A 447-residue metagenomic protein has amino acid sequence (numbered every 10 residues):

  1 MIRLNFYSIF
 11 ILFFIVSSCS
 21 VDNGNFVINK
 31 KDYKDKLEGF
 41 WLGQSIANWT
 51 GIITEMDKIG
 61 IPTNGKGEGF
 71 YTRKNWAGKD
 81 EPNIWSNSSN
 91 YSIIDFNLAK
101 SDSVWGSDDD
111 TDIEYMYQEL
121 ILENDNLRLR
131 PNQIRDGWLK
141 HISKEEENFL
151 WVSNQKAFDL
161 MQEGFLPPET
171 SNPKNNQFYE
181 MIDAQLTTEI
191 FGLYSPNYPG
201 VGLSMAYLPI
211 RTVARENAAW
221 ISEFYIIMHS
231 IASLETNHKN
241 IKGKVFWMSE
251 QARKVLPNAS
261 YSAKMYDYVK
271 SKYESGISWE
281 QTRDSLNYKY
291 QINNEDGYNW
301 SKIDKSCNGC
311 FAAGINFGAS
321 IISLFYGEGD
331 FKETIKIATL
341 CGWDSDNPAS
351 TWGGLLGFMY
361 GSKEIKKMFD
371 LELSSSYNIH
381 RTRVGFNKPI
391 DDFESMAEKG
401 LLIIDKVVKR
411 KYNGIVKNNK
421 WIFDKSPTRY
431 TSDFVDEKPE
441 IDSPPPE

Functional and structural regions predicted by a protein language model:
V16-S18: C-terminal motif of bacterial Sec signal peptides marking the signal peptidase cleavage site
K30-G51: Mature N-terminal segment immediately following signal peptide/propeptide cleavage in secreted/periplasmic
K34-E38, M161-N172, Q177-Q185, Y194 (+11 more regions): Mature, well-folded catalytic/scaffold domains that follow N-terminal targeting or propeptide regions
L42, S101, W105-D109, I113 (+1 more regions): Active-site cavity-forming subdomains of large catalytic enzyme subunits
I46, T50, D57-E81, A214-N217 (+3 more regions): Catalytic phosphate/nucleotide-handling subdomain of diverse soluble enzymes
I52-L98, T111-I113, R135-D136, I142-N148: Active-site-surrounding "flap" and adjacent substrate/cofactor-binding loops of secreted or lumenal enzymes, prototyped
A157-Y179, T188-Y198, Y207-V213, I226-G342: Accessory "access/gating" subregions that flank catalytic or transport cores
A259, A263-S306, M359-E447: Acidic, carboxylate-rich catalytic segments that either coordinate divalent cations
